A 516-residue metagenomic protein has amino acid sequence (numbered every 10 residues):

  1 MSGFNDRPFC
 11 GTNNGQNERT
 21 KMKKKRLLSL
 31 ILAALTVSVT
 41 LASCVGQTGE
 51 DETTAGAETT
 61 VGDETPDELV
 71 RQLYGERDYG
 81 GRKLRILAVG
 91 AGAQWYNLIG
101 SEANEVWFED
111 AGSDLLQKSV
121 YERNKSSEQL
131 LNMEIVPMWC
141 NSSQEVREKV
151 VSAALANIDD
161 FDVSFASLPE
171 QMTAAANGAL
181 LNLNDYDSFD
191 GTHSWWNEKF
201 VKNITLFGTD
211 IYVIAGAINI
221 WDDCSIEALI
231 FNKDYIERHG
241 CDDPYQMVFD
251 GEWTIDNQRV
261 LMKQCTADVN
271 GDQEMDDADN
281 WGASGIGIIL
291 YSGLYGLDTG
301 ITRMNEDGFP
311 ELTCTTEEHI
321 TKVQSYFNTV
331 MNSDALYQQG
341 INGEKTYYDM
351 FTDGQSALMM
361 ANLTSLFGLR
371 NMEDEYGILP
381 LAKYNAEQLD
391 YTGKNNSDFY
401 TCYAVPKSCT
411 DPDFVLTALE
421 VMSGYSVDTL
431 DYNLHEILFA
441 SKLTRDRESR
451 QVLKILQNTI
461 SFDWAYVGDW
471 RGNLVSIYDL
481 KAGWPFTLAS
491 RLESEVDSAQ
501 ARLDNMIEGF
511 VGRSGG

Functional and structural regions predicted by a protein language model:
S2-D6, C10-R19, K23-N177, T429 (+2 more regions): Conserved N-terminal structural module of periplasmic/extracytoplasmic solute-binding proteins
T65-R82, W139-Q144, P169-I226: Hinge/lid segment of periplasmic solute-binding proteins
A175-G178, N184, F200-Q246, S284-D307 (+1 more regions): Periplasmic solute-binding protein
S188-W196, V248, D276, T299-T321 (+1 more regions): Short, solvent-exposed loop/beta-turn-alpha elements that line the ligand-binding surface or hinge of extracytoplasmic
R259-K263, G293-I341: Glycine-centered hinge/linker elements that transmit conformational signals in sensory and ligand-binding systems
D268-D279: Acidic, glycine-anchored loop motifs typical of Ca2+
R370-A440: Extracytoplasmic/periplasmic substrate-recognition and gating elements
K407-L416, S426-G516: Conserved C-terminal helix/tail region of periplasmic/extracytoplasmic solute-binding proteins
